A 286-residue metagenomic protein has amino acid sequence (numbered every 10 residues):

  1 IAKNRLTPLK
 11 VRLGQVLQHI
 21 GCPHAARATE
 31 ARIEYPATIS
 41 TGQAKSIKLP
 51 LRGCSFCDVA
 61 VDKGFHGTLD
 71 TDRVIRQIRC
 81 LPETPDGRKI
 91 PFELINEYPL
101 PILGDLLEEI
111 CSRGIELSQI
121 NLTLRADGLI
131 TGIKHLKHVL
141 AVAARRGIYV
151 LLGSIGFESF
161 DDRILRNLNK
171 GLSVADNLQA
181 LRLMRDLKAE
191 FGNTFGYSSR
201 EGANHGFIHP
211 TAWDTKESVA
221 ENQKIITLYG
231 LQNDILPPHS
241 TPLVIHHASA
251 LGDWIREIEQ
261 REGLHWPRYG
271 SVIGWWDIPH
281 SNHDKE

Functional and structural regions predicted by a protein language model:
I1-V59, F65-D72: Acidic, low-complexity intrinsically disordered segments
N4-C22, L178-L181, R185, A220-Q223 (+1 more regions): Hydrophobic, aliphatic-enriched repeat segments that assemble into extended interaction scaffolds in large eukaryotic
Q15, E217-E286: C-terminal accessory regions of radical SAM enzymes
I20-G21, F56-A60, I155-F160, I208 (+1 more regions): Short loop/turn segments at strand-loop or loop-helix junctions that form parts of catalytic or ligand-binding pockets
G21, A25-A28, R32-I33, A37-K45 (+7 more regions): Generic, well-ordered alpha-helical scaffold segments in large soluble proteins
H24, S159, L251: Short, flexible micro-motifs
A28-E34, Q43-K48, T131-K134, L165-L172 (+1 more regions): Short, flexible/disordered intra-domain loops and linkers
G67-N204, H209-W213, P237: Conserved SAM/AdoMet-binding glycine-rich loop
